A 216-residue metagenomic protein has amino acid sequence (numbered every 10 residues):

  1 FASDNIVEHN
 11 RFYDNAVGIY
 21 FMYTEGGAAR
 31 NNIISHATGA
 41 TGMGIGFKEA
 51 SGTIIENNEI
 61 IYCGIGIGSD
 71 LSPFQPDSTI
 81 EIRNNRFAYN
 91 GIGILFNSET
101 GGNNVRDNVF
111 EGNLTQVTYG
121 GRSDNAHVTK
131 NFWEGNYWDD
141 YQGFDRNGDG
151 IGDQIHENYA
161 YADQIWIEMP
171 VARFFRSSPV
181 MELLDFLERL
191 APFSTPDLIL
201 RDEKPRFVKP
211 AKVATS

Functional and structural regions predicted by a protein language model:
F1, A16-Y23, T38-I45, G64-D70 (+3 more regions): Short glycine/acidic-rich loop motifs that flank beta-strands on beta-rich extracellular proteins
D4-E8, G27-I34, G52-N57, D77-N84 (+2 more regions): All-beta strand scaffolds that present successive hydrophobic residues in beta-strands
I6-R11, Y20-F21, A28, I33 (+7 more regions): Extracellular beta-strand solenoid repeats
A37-T38, E59-I65, I80, H156-I165: Hydrophobic transmembrane alpha-helix bundles
T100-S216: Acidic, glycine- and Ser/Thr-rich low-complexity intrinsically disordered tracts in extracellular/secreted proteins
